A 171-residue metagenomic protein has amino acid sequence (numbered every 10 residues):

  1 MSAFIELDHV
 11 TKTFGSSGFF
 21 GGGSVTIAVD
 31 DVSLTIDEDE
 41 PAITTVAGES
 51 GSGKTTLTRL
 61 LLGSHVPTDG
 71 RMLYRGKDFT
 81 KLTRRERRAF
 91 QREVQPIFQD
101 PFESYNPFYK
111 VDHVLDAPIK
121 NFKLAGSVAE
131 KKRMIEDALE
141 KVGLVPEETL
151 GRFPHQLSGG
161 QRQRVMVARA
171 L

Functional and structural regions predicted by a protein language model:
M1-L171: ABC transporter nucleotide-binding domains
